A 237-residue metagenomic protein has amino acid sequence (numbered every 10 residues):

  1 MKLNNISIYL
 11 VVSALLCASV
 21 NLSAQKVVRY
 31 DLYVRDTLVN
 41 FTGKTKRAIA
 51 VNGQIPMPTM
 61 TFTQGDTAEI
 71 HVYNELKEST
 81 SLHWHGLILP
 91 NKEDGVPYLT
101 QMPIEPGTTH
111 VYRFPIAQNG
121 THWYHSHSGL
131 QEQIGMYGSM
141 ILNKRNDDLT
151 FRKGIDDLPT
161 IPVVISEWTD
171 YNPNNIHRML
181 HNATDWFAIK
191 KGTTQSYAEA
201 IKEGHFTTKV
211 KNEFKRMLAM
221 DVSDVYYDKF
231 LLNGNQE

Functional and structural regions predicted by a protein language model:
M1-V27: Bacterial Sec-dependent N-terminal signal peptides
Q25-E237: Histidine-centered copper-binding motifs that mark active-site loops of extracellular/periplasmic copper enzymes
